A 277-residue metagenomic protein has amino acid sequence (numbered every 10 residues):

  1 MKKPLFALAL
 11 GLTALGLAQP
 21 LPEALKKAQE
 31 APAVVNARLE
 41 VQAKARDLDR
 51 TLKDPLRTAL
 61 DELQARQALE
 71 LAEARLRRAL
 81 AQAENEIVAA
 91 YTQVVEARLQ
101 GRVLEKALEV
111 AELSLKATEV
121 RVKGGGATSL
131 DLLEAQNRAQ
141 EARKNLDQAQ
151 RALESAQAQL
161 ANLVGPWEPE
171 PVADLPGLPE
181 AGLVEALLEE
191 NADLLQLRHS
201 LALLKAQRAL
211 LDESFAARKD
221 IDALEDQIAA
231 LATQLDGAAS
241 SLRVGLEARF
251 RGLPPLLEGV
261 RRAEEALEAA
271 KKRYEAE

Functional and structural regions predicted by a protein language model:
M1-P4: Positively charged n-region of N-terminal signal peptides that target proteins for export
A9-A18: Hydrophobic h-region of N-terminal signal peptides that target proteins for export in Gram-negative bacteria
L21-P22: Regulatory alphaC helix of protein kinase catalytic domains
K26-V35, R46-L63, R77-A81, N85-V88 (+7 more regions): A glycine-/polar-enriched beta->alpha junction
E30, A37, V41-L48, K53-P55 (+4 more regions): Charged, solvent-exposed structural "stalk/scaffold" segments of large extracytoplasmic/peripheral assemblies
L76-A79, E141-A156, L235-L242: Amphipathic alpha-helical coiled-coil segments
E119-K123, R143, Q150, P171-A173 (+2 more regions): Long, amphipathic, heptad-repeat alpha-helical coiled-coil stalk/linker regions
Q148-E185, I221: Short, solvent-exposed, mixed-charge loop/turn linkers that connect secondary-structure elements
